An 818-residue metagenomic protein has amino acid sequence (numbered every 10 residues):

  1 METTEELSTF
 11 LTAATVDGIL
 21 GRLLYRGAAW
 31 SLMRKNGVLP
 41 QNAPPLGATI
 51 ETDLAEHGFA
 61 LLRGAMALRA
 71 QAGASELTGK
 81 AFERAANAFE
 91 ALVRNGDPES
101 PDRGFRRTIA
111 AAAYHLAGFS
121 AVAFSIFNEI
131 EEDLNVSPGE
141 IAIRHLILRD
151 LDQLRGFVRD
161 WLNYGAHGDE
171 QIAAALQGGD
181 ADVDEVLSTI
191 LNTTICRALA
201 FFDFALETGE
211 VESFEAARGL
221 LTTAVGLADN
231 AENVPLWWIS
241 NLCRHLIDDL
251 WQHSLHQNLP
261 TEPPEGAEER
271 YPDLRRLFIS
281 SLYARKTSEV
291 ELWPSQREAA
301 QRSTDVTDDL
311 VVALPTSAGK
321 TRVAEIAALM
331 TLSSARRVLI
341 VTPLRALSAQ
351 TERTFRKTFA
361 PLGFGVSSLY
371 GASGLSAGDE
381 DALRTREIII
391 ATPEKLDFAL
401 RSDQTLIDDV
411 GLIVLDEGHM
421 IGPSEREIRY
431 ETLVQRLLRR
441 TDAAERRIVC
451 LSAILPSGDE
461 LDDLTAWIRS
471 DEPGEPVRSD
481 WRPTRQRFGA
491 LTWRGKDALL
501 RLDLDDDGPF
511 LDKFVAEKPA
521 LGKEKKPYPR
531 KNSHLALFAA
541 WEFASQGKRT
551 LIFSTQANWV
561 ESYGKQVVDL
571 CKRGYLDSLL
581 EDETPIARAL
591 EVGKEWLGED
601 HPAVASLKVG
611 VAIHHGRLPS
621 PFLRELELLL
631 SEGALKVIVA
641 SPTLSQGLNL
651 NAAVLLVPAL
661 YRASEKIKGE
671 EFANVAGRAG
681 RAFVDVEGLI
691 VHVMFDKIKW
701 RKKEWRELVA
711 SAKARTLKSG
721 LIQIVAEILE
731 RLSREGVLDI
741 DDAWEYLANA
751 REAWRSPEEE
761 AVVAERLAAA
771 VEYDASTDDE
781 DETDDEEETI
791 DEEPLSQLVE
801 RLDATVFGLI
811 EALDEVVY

Functional and structural regions predicted by a protein language model:
M1-L277, F543-S545: N-terminal accessory nucleic-acid engagement/regulatory domains that precede and modulate ATP-driven motor cores
A267-V290, P294-S295, A299, P315-A318 (+5 more regions): Conserved C-terminal RecA-like helicase domain
A372-G411: Conserved helix/coil segment N-terminal to the catalytic DExD/H
Q404-A444: SF2 helicase catalytic motif II
G411, V637, S641-Y661, G688-V693: A short beta-strand element within the Helicase C-terminal
V449-G564: Conserved interdomain linker/interface between the two RecA-like ATPase lobes of SF2 helicase motors
Y661-R662, K668-R706: Conserved segment of the helicase C-terminal RecA-like domain
W705-Y818: Long, largely alpha-helical accessory region at the distal end of helicase-like NTP-driven motors
